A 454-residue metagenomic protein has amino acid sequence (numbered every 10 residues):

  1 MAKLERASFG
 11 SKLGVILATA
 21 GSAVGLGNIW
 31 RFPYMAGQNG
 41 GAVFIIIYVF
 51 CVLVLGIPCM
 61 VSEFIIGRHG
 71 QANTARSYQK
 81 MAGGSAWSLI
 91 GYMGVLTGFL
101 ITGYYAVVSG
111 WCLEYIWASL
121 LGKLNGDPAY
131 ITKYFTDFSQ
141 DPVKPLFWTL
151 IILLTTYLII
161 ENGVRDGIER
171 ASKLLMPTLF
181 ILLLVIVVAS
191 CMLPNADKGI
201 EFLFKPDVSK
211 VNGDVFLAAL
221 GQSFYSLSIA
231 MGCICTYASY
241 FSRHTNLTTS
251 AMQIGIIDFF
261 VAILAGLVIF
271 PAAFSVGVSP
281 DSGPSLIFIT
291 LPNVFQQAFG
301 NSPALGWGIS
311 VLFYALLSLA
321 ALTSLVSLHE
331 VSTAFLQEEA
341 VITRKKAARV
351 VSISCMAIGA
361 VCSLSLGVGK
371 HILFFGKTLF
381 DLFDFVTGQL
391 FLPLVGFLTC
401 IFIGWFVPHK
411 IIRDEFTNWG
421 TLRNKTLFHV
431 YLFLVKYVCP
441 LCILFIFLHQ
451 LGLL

Functional and structural regions predicted by a protein language model:
M1-W30, I57-F64, R68-M81, S85-Y92 (+2 more regions): Membrane-interface "cap" regions at the ends of multi-pass membrane proteins
A2, R76, S109-Q140, Y240-H244 (+5 more regions): Helix-loop-helix connectors at the membrane interface of multi-pass transporters/channels
A2-E5, F9, E169, K173-L322 (+1 more regions): Membrane-embedded translocation segments of transport machinery
K3-A7, Y34-N39, H69-M93, A106-G167 (+6 more regions): Inter-helical loop and helix-membrane interface segments of multi-pass membrane transporters/permeases
S8, L13-G14, S22, P142 (+6 more regions): Loop-to-transmembrane helix boundary motifs in multi-pass membrane proteins
S8-T19, V43-I47, S85-F99, F147-L150 (+6 more regions): Select transmembrane alpha-helical segments in multipass membrane proteins
L13-C51, A238, T249-M252, I256-F259: Transmembrane helix-boundary motif of multi-pass solute transporters/channels
L146, T378-F402, N424-L454: A generic transmembrane alpha-helix motif of multi-pass inner-membrane proteins
